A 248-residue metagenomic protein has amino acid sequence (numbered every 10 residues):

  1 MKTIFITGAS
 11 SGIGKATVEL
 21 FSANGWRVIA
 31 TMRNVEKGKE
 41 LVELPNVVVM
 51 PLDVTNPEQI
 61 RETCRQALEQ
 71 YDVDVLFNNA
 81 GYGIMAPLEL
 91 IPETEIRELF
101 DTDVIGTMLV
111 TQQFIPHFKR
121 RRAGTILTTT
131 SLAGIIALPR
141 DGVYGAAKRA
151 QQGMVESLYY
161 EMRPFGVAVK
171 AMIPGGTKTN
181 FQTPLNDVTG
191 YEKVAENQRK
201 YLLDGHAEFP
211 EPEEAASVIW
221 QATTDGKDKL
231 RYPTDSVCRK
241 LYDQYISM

Functional and structural regions predicted by a protein language model:
S10-S11: Conserved glycine-rich cofactor-binding loop
L52-E62, E93-T94: The beta1-alpha1 cofactor-binding region of Rossmann-like NAD(H)/NADP(H)-dependent oxidoreductases
P87-L88, E95-R97: Substrate-binding pocket helix/loop in short-chain dehydrogenase/reductase
T111, A147-A150: Active-site helix of classical SDR
T111-Q112, E156: A short, exposed helix-loop element centered on a Lys and neighboring polar residues
S131: Residue(s) in the substrate-gating loop at a strand-loop-helix junction that position the organic substrate next
P164-K229: SDR active-site lid
